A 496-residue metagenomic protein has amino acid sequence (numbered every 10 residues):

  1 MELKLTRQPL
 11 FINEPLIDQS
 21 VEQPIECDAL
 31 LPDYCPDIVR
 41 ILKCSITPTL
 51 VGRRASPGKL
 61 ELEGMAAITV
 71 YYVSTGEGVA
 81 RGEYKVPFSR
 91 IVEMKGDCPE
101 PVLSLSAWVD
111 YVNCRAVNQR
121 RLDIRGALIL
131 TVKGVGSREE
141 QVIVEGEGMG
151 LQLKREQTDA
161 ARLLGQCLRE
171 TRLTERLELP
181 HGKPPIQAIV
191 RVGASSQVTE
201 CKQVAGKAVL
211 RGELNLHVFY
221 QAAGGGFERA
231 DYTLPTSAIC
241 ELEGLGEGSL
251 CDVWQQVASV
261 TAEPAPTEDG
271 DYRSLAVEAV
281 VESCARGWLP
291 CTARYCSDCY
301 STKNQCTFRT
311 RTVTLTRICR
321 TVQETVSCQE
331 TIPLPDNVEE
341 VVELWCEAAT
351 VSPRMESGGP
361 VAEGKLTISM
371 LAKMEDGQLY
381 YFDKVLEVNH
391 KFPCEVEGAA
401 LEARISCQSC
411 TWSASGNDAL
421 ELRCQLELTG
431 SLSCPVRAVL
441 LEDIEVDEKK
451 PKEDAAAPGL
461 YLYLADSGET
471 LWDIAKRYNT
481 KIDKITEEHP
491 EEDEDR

Functional and structural regions predicted by a protein language model:
E2-A457: Membrane-lipid interaction segments
P458-L460, T480: Extracytoplasmic
I474: Short alpha-helical "recognition helix" segments of helix-turn-helix
R477: Residues within the alpha-helical elements of helix-turn-helix
T480-R496: Extracellular LysM carbohydrate-binding repeats and other cell-envelope/extracellular binding modules
